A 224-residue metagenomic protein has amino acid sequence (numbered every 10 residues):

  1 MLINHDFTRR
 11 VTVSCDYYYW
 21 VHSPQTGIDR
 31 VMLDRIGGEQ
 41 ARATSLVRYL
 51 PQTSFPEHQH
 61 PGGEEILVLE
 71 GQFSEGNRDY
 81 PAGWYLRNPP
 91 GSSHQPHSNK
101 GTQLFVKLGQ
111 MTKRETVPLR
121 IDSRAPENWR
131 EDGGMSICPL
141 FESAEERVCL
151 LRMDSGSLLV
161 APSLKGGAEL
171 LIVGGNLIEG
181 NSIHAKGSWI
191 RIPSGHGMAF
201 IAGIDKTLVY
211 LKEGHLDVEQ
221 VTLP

Functional and structural regions predicted by a protein language model:
M1-E39, G101, F105-R147, P224: A short, N-terminal "cap"/entry segment at the start of jelly-roll beta-barrel domains of the cupin/DSBH fold
I28, D79, P90-E115, S194-V221: Ligand-binding loop in jelly-roll beta-barrel domains
R30-M32, T44-R48, E65, Y85-R87 (+3 more regions): Conserved hydrophobic/aromatic beta-strand scaffold that supports enzyme active sites
A41-H58, V106, R147-D154: Small beta-barrel nucleic-acid-binding modules, principally OB-folds
S45-L46, P56-H60, N77, P96-H97 (+4 more regions): Short histidine-centered beta-strand/loop micro-motifs that create catalytic or ligand/metal-coordination sites
L50-P51, H60-E75, L164-G180, K186: Glycine- and acidic-residue-biased ligand/ion/polar-headgroup-sensing regions
E75-S92, E179-M198: Short acidic-glycine-tyrosine-enriched beta hairpin
W129-G174, E179: Surface-exposed interaction/gating patches
